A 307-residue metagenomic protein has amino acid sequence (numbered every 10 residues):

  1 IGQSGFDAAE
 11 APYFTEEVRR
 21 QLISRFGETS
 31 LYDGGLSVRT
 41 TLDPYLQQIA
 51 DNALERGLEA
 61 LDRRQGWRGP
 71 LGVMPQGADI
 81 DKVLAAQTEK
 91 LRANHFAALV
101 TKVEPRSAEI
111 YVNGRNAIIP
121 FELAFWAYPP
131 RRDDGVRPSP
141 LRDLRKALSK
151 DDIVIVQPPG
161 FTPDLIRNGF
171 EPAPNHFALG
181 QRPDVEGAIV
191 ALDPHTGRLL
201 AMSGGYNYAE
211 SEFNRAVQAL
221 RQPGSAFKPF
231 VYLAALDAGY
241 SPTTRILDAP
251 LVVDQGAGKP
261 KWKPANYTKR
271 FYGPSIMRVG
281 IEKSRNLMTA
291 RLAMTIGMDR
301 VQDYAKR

Functional and structural regions predicted by a protein language model:
I1-G114, R291-A293, Q302-R307: Non-catalytic, structured segments within soluble enzyme domains
G2-A11, H195, Y240-V301: Conserved catalytic neighborhood of penicillin-recognizing serine enzymes
A50, P105, T196-G197, L220-D248 (+1 more regions): Active-site SXXK
G57-L71, A86-F96, K146-A147, Q157-D193 (+2 more regions): Beta-lactamase-like hydrolase cores
H95-R115, G180-A209: A short, well-structured edge-of-sheet supersecondary motif
R115-G135, K228: A short macromolecule-binding patch
R132-R145, R182-G187, E210-F230, T243-A249 (+1 more regions): Short active-site loop at a secondary-structure junction that contains or immediately precedes the catalytic residue(s)
K150-V154: Loop/turn positions that initiate beta-strands
